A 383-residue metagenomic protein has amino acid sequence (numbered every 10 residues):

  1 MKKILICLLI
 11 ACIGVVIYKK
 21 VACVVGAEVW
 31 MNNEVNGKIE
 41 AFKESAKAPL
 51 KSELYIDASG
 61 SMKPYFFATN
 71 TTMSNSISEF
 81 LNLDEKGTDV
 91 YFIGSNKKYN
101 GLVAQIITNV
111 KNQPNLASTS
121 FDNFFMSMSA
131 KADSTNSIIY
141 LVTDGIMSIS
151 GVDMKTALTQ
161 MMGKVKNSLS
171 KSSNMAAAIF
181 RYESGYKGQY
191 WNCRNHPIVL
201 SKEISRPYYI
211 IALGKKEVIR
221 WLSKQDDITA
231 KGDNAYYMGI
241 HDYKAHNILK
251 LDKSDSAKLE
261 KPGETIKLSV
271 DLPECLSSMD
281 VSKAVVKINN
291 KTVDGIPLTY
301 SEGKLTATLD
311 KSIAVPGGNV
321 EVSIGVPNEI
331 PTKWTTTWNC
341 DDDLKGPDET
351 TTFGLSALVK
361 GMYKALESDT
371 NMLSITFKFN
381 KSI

Functional and structural regions predicted by a protein language model:
K2-C7, A11-E53, G60-F66, L373-I383: Acidic, polar low-complexity linker/tail segments
K38-A41, P49-L50, G60-T88, D153-S170: …and closely analogous acidic/polar surface helices at protein-protein or active-site interfaces in A-domain-like
K51-D57, D89-F92, I138-V142: Soluble periplasmic/extracytoplasmic beta-strand elements of cell-envelope proteins
M62-F67, K98-A104, M147-A157, Y186-W191 (+1 more regions): Extracytoplasmic/secreted cell-surface and envelope-processing proteins
N96-Y140, M147-S148, A176, F180-E183: Von Willebrand factor
I146-A212: VWA/integrin I-like adhesion module and closely mimicked acidic/polar interface patches used
I219-P262: Short, compositionally biased P/S/T/A/G/V-rich stretches that sit at domain boundaries
N247-I383: Extended non-globular C-terminal regions
